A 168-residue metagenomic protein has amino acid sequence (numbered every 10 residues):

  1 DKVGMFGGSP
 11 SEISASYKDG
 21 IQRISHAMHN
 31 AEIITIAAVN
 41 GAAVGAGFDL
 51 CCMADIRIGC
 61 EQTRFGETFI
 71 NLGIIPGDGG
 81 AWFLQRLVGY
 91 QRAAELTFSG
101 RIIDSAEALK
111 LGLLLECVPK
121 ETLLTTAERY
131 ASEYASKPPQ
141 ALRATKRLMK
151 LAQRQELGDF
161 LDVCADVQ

Functional and structural regions predicted by a protein language model:
D1-A27, A43, G73, E156: Glycine- (often His-adjacent) and acidic-residue-rich active-site loop that binds/positions the CoA thioester
R23-A31, A38, V44-F98, L111 (+1 more regions): CoA-thioester-processing core
H26, I33, A93, P139 (+1 more regions): Generic structural signal for secondary-structure transition and capping sites
I58-T63, S105, L114-V163: C-terminal long alpha-helix characteristic of the crotonase
L96-T97, T145-L148, Q168: Short alpha-helical scaffolding segments that buttress acidic/His motifs in well-ordered protein cores
